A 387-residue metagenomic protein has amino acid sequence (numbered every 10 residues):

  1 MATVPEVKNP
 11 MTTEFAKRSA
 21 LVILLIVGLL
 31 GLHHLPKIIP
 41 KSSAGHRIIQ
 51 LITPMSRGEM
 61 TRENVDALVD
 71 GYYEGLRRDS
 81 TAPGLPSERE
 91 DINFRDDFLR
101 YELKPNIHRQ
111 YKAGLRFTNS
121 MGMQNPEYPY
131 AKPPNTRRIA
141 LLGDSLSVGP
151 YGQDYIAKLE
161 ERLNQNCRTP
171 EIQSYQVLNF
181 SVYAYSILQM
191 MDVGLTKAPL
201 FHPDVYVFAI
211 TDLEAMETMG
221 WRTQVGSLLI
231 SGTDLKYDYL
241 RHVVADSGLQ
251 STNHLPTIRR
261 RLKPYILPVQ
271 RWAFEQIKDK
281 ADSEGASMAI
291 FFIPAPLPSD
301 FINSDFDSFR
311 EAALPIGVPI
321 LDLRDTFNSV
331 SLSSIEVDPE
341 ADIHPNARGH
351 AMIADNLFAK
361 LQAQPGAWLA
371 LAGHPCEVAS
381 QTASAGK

Functional and structural regions predicted by a protein language model:
M1-E14: N-terminal Lys/Arg-rich, disordered targeting/topogenic segments
T13-L21, P339-K387: Histidine-centered active-site loop/cap adjacent to the catalytic His in serine esterases/O-acetyl transfer systems
S19-H34: Hydrophobic membrane-insertion alpha-helices, especially the h-region of bacterial N-terminal signal peptides
K37-E63, T211-V318, L323-I335, P339 (+1 more regions): Serine-dependent acyl-ester chemistry module
I48-R162, S329-V330: Membrane/wall-proximal cationic-aromatic binding patches
P133, R138-A140, L146-G232: Conserved SGNH/GDSL esterase-like catalytic core that processes O-acyl groups on lipids and polysaccharides
G143-G149, N179-F180, K263-L267, D338-I343: Second-shell loop/turn segments in exported
I187, M191, L267, R271 (+1 more regions): Short, amphipathic alpha-helical "lid/cap" segments that border enzyme active or binding sites
